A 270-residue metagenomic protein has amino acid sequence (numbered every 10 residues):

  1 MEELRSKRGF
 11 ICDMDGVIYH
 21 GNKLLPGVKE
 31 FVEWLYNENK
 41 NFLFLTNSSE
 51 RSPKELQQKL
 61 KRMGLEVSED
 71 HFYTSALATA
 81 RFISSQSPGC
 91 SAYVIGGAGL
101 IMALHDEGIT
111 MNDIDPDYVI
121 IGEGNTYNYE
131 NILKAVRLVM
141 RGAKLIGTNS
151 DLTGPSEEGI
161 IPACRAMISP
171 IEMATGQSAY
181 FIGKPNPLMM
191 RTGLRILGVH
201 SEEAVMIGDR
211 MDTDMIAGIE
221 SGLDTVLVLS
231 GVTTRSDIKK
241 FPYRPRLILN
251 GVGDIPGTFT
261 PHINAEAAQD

Functional and structural regions predicted by a protein language model:
M1-C12, V17-N37, R51-Y73, A80 (+1 more regions): Asp-based, Mg2+/Mn2+-dependent phosphohydrolase catalytic module
S48: Conserved phosphate/oxyanion-binding catalytic-loop motifs
